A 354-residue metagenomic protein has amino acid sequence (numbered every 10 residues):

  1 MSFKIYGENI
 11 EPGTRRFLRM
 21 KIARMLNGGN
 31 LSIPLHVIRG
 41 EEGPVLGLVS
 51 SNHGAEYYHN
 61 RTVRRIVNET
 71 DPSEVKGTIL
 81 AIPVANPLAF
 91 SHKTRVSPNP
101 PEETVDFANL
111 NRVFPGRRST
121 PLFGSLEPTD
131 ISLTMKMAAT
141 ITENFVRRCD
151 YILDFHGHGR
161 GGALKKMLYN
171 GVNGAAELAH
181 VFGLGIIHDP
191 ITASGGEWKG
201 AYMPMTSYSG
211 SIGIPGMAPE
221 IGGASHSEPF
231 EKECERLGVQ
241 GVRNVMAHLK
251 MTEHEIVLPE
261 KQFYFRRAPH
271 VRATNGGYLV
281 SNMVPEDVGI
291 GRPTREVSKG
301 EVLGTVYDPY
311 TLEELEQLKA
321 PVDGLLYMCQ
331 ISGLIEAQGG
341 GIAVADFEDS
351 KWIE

Functional and structural regions predicted by a protein language model:
M1-E354: Structured catalytic-domain cores with a bias toward divalent-metal coordination
